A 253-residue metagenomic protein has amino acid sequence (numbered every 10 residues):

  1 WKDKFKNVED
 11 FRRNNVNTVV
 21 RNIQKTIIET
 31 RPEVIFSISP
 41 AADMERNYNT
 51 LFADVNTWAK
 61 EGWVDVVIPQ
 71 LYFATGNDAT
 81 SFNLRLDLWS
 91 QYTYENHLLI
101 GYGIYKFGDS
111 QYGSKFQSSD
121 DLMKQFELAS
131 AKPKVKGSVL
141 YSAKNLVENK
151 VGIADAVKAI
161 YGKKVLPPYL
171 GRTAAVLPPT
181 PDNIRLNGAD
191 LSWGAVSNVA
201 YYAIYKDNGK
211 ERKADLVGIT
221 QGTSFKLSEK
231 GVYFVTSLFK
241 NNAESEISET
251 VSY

Functional and structural regions predicted by a protein language model:
W1-T57, E61, Y72-F73: Polysaccharide-binding and catalytic clefts of secreted carbohydrate-active enzymes
W63-A79, W89, Y94-T173: Substrate-binding cleft of secreted/luminal carbohydrate-active enzymes
A175-I184: Proline-enriched interdomain boundary motifs that mark the N-terminal boundary and often initiate the first structured
G188-N198: Conserved aromatic anchor
Y202-I204: Short beta-strand elements bearing conserved aromatic residues within extracellular beta-rich modules
D215-G222: Short beta-strand segments within Ig-like beta-sandwich modules, predominantly Fibronectin type-III
F225-E244: Beta-strand-rich modules
E244-Y253: Edge beta-strands of extracellular beta-sandwich domains
